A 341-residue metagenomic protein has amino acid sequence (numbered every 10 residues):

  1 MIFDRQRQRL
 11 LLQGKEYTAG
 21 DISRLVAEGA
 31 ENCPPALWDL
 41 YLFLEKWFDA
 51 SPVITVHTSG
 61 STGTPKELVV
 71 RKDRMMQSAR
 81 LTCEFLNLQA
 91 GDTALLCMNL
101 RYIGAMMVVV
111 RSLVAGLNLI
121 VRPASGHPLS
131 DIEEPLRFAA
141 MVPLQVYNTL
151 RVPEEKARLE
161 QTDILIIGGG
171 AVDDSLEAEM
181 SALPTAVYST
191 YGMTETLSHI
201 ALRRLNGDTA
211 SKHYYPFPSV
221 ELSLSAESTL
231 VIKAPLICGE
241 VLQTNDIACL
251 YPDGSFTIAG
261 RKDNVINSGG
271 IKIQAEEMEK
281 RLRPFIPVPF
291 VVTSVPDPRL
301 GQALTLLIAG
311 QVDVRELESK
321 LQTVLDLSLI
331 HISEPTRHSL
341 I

Functional and structural regions predicted by a protein language model:
I2-Q6, L11, T82-C83, R101-A115: Hydrophobic alpha-helical segments in the ANL/AMP-binding
L37-H57, A90-T93: Conserved pre-ATP/AMP-binding loop-to-beta segment of ANL
P52-R80, N87: Conserved AMP-binding A3 loop
V70-Q77, T93-N148: AMP-binding/adenylate-forming
V152-G207: Gly/Ser/Thr-rich phosphate-binding loop
E221-Q243, I247-C249: AMP-binding/adenylate-forming core of the ANL superfamily
I247-S328: AMP-binding/adenylate-forming catalytic core of the ANL superfamily
S328-I341: Residue-level detector of conserved catalytic or cofactor/ligand-binding positions in enzyme active sites
